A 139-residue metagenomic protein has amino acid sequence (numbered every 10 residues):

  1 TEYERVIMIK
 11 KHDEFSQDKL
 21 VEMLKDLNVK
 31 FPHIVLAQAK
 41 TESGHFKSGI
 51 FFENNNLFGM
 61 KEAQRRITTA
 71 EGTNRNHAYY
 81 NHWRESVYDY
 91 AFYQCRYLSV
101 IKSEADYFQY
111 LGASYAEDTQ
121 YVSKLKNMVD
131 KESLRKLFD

Functional and structural regions predicted by a protein language model:
T1-D139: Catalytic cores of secreted/periplasmic lytic hydrolases that degrade extracellular macromolecules
